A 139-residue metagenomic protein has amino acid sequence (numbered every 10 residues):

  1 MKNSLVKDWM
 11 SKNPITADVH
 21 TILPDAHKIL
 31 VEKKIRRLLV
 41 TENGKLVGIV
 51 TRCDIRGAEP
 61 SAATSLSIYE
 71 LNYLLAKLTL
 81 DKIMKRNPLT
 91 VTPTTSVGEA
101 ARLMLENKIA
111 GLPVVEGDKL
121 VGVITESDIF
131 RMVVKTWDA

Functional and structural regions predicted by a protein language model:
M1-N13, T51-L89, A101-L105, T125-A139: Tandem CBS (Bateman) regulatory domains
A17-K34, V40-E42, D81-M84, T90-K108 (+3 more regions): The conserved cystathionine-beta-synthase
L30, L38-D54, M104, L112-D128: A glycine-centered beta-loop-beta connector
V31, I35-R36, P60, T64: Short helix-capping and hinge/turn segments at secondary-structure transitions, especially at repeat and domain
